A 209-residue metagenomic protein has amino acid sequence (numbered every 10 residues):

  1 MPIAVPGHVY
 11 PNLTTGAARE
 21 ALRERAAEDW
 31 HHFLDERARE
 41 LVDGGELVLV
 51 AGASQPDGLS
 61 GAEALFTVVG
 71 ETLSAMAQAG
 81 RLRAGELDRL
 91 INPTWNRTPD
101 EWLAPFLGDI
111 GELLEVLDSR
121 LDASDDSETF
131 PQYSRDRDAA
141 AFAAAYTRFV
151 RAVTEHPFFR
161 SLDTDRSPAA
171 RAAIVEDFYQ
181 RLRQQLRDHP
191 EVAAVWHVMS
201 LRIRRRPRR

Functional and structural regions predicted by a protein language model:
M1-A4, L65-T67: Glycine-rich, phosphate-binding/catalytic loops in enzymes
P2-D43: A short glycine-rich, Lys/Arg-flanked "PGG" loop and its adjoining helix->strand segment in the class I
A27-H32, F66-V69, P99-W102, V175-R183: Well-ordered, non-membrane alpha-helical segments in soluble/globular domains
D43-R166: Substrate-binding/catalytic lobe of Class I Rossmann-like enzymes that use SAM or dcSAM, i.e., the mid-to-C-terminal
R171-A172: HEAT/armadillo-like alpha-solenoid scaffolds in large eukaryotic assembly and transport factors
R187-A193: Short proline/glycine-enriched turn/loop segments at secondary-structure junctions
A194-R209: Core SAM-dependent methyltransferase catalytic element
